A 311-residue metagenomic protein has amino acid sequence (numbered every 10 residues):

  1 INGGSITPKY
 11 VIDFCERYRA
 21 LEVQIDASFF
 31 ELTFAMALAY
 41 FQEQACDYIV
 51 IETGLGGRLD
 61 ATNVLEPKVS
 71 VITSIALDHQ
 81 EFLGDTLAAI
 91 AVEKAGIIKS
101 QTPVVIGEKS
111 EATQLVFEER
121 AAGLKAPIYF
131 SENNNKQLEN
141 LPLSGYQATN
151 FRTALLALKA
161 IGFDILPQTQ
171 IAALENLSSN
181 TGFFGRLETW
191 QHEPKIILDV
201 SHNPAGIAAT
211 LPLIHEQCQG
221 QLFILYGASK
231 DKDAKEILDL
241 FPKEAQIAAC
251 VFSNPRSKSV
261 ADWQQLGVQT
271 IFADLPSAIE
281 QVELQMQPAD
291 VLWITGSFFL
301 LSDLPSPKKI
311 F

Functional and structural regions predicted by a protein language model:
I1-L65, L83, E111-A112: ATP-dependent carboxylate-amine ligase catalytic core
A27, C46-D47, Q219, Q287-D290: Short, high-confidence coil segments that cap the C-terminus of an alpha-helix and link into the following beta-strand
E43-Q44, Y48-T53, A61-V71, I75-H79 (+1 more regions): Nucleotide phosphate-binding/pyrophosphate-handling subdomain across enzymes that bind or process nucleotide phosphates
G57-L59, E66-K125: Conserved catalytic-core segment of NTP-binding enzymes
G96-V104, Q217-L222, K243-A245, P288: Short, surface-exposed connector motifs at secondary-structure boundaries
V105, Q221-G227, I247-V251, V291-W293: Short glycine-rich phosphate-binding loop at a beta-alpha junction
K109-Y129, K195-I196, K235-V291: C-terminal helical cap/extension that packs against the catalytic core of soluble nucleotide-cofactor enzymes
F298-F311: Glycine/aspartate-rich loop-and-adjacent alpha/beta segment that forms the canonical ThDP
